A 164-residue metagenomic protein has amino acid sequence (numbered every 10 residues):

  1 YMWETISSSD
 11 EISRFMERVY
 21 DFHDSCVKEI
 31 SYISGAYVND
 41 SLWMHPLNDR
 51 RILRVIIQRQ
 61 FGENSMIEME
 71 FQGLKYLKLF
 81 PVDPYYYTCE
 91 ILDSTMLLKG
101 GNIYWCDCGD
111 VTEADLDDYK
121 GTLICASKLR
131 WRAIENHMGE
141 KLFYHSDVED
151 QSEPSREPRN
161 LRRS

Functional and structural regions predicted by a protein language model:
Y1-S164: Surface-exposed, interaction-prone regions used to assemble/regulate multi-protein complexes
